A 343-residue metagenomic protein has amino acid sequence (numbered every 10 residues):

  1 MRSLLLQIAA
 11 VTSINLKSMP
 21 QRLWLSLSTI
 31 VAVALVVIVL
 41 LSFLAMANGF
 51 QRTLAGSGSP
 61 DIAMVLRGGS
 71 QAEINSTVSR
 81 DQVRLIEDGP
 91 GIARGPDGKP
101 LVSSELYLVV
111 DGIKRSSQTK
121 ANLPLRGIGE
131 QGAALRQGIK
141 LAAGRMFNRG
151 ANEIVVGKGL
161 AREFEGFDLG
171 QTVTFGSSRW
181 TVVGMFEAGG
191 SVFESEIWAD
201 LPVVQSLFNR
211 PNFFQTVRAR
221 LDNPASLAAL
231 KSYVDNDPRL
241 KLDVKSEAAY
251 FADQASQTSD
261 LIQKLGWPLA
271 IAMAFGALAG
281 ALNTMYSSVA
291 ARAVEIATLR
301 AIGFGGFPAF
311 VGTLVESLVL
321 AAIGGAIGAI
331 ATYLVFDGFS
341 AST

Functional and structural regions predicted by a protein language model:
M1-I38, L314: N-terminal Sec/SRP start-transfer signal
S3-L6, L54-S57, I296, Y333-T343: Peri-membrane helix termini and adjoining interfacial loops of integral membrane proteins
A10-Q21, R52-G56, T298-A301: Short amphipathic alpha-helical coupling elements at transmembrane boundaries
L23-F50, S259-E295, L318-I327: Hydrophobic alpha-helical transmembrane segments of multi-pass inner-membrane transport and secretion
A34, I38-P124, A143-R145, G150 (+4 more regions): Hydrophobic, regular-secondary-structure patches
F50, G189, N223-A279, S288-A290 (+3 more regions): Peri-transmembrane interface segments
V102-L108, T119-Q131, R136-V203, R210: Hydrophobic secondary-structure segments that place a key small or acidic residue at a functional site
Y286, A291-S340: Transmembrane alpha-helical interface segments in multi-pass membrane proteins
